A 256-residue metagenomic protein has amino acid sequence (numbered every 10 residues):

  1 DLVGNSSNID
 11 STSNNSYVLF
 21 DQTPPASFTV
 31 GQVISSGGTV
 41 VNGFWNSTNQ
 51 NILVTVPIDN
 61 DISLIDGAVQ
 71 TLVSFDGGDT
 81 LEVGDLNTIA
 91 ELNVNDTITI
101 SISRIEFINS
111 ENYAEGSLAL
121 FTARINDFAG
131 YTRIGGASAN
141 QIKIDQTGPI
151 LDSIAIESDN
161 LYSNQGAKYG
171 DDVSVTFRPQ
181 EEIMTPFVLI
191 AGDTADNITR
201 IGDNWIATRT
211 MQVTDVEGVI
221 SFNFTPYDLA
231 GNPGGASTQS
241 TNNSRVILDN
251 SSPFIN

Functional and structural regions predicted by a protein language model:
D1, D10-V33, D127, Y131-D152 (+2 more regions): Flexible, low-complexity linkers/stalks enriched in Thr/Pro that connect modular domains
G37-N49, N160-D171: Short, solvent-exposed loop/linker segments at the N-terminal edge of repeated beta-sheet extracellular domains
I58-A68, P179-T185: Short proline/glycine-enriched turn/loop motifs at strand-loop junctions of beta-rich domains
T80-N95, G192-G202: Solvent-exposed serine/threonine-rich low-complexity stretches and specific carbohydrate-binding patches
L92-F107, I201-T208, V216: Aromatic sugar-binding surface patches on proteins that engage polysaccharides or sugar-phosphate polymers
R104-L118, M211-V219: Surface-exposed, short loops/turns at beta-strand junctions within beta-sandwich domains
L120-N126, S221-Y227: Extracellular recognition modules
